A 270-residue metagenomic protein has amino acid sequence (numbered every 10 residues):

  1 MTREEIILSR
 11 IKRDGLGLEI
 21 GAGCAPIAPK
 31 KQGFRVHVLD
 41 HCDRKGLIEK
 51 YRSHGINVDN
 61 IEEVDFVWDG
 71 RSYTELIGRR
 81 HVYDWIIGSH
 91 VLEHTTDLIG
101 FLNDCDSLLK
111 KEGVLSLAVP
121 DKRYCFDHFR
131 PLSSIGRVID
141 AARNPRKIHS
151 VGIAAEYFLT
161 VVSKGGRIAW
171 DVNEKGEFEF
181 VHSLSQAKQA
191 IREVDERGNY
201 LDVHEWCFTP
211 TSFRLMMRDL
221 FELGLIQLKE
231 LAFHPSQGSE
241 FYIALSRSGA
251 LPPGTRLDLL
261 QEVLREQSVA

Functional and structural regions predicted by a protein language model:
M1-D14: Class I SAM-dependent methyltransferase Rossmann-like catalytic core, especially the SAM/SAH-binding loop
K12-L76: Class I SAM-dependent methyltransferase SAM/SAH-binding core
D14-G17, R80-Y83, K110-E112: A general structural motif
N57-G70, E75-G78, G100, D104-S107 (+1 more regions): S-adenosyl-L-methionine-dependent methyltransferase catalytic module, highlighting the catalytic core
I86-I87: Hydrophobic beta-strand segment of the Class I
H90-H94: A short His-aromatic
T95-T96, L109-K110: Helix-to-beta-strand junctions that scaffold the AdoMet/dcAdoMet cofactor pocket in Class I SAM-dependent enzymes
